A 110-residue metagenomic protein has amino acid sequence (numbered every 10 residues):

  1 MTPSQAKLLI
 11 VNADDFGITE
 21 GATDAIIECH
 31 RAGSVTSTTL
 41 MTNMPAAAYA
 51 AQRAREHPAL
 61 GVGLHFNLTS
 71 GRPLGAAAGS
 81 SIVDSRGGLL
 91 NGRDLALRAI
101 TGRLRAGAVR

Functional and structural regions predicted by a protein language model:
T2-E20: Boundary/entry segment of secreted carbohydrate-active catalytic domains
L8-I10, V35-T39, A59-H65: Structural preference for beta-strand elements that scaffold enzyme active sites
D14-F16, M41-N43, H65-G71: Active-site beta-loop-alpha junctions enriched in small/polar residues
E20-P45: A short alpha/beta connector and helix-capping loop motif
I26-A32, A50-G61, S81-G88: Acidic (Asp/Glu)-rich catalytic clusters
G61-L68, L90-G92: Non-cysteine beta-strand/loop elements that form the S-adenosyl-L-methionine
P73-R105: Active-site gating loops and adjacent loop-to-helix segments of metal-dependent hydrolytic enzymes
V109-R110: CE4/NodB-like, metal-dependent polysaccharide N-deacetylase domain that modifies extracellular/periplasmic N-acetylated
